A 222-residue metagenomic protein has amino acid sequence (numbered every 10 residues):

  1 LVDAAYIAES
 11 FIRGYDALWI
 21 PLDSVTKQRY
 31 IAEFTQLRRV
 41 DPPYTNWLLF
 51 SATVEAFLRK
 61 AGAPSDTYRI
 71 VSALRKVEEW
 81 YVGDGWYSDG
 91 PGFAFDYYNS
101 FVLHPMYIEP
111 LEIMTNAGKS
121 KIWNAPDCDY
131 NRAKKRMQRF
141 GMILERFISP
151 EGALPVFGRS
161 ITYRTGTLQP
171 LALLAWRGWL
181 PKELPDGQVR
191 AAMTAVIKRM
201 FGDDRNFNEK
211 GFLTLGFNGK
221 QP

Functional and structural regions predicted by a protein language model:
L1-M137, R146-G178: Aromatic-lined, polymer-binding surfaces characteristic of secreted/periplasmic polysaccharide-degrading enzymes
A175-P222: Extended polysaccharide-engagement surfaces of secreted carbohydrate-active enzymes
